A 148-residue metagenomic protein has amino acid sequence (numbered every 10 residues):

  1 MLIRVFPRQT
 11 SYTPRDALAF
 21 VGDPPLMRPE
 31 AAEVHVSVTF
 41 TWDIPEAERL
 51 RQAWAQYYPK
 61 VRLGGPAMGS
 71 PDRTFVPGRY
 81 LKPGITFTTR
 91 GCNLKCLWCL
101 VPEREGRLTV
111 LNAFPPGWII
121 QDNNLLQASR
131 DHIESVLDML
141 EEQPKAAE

Functional and structural regions predicted by a protein language model:
M1-K60, G69, Q127: A short, structured N-terminal alpha-helical element that caps or precedes a catalytic domain
M1-L2, Q56-T89, V101-G117: N-terminal [4Fe-4S]-dependent radical SAM core
R4, H35-T41, L100-E148: Core AdoMet radical
P45-A47, D72-R73, L97, R130-D131: Short glycine-/acidic-enriched loop or helix-start segments at secondary-structure transitions that form or flank
E48-R51, V76-P77, I133-V136: Short, glycine/charged-enriched secondary-structure capping and boundary segments
T88, C92, D122-N123: Short acidic donor-binding/metal-coordinating loop in glycosyltransferase active sites
C92, C96-C99: Short cysteine clusters
